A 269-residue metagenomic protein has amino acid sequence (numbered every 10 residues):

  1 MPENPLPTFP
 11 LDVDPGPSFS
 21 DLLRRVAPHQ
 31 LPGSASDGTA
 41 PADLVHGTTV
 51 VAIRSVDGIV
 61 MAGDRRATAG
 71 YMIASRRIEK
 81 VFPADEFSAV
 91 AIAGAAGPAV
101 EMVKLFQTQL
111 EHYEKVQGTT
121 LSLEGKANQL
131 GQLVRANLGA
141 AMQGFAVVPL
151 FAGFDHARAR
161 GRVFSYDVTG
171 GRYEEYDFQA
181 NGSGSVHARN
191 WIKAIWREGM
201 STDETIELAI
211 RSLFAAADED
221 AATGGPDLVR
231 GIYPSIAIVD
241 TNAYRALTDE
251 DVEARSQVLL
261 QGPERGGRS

Functional and structural regions predicted by a protein language model:
M1-S269: Long, low-complexity N-terminal extensions
